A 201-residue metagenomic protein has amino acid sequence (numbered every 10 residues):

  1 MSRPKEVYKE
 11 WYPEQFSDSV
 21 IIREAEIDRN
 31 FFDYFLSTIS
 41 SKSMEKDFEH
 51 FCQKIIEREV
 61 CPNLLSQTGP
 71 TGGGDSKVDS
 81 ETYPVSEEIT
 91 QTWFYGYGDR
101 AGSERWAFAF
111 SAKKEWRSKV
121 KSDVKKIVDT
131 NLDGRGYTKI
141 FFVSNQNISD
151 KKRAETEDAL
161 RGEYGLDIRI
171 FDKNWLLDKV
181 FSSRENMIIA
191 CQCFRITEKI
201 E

Functional and structural regions predicted by a protein language model:
M1-E201: Mixed-charge (Asp/Glu-Lys/Arg
